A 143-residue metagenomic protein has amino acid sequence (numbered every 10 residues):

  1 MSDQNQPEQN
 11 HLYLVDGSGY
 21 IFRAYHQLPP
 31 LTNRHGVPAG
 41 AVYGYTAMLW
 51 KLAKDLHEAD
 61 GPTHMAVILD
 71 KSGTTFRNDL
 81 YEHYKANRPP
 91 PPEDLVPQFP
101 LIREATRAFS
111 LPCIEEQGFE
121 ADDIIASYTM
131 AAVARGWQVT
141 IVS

Functional and structural regions predicted by a protein language model:
S2-V142: Noncatalytic, basic helical substrate-engagement surface that gates or grips nucleic-acid strands
